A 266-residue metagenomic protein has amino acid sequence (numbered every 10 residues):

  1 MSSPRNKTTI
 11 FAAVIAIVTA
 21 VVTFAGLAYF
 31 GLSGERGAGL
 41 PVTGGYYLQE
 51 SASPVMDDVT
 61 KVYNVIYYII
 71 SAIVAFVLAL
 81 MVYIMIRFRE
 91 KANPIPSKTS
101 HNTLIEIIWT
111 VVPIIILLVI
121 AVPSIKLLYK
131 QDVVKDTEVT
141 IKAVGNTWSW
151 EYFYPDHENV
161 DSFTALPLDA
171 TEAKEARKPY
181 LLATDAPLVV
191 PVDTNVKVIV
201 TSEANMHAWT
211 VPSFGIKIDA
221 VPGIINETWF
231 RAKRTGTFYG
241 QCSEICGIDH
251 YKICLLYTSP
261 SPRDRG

Functional and structural regions predicted by a protein language model:
S3, L27-I66, M85-S259, R263-R265: Non-transmembrane, membrane-proximal soluble domains of secreted or membrane proteins
S3-V18, E106: Alpha-helical transmembrane segments and their helix-start/interface "positive-inside/aromatic belt" motifs in integral
V14-Y29: Hydrophobic alpha-helical membrane-insertion segments
I70: Active-site-proximal cofactor/substrate-binding loop regions of enzyme domains
V74-R87: Alpha-helical transmembrane segments
